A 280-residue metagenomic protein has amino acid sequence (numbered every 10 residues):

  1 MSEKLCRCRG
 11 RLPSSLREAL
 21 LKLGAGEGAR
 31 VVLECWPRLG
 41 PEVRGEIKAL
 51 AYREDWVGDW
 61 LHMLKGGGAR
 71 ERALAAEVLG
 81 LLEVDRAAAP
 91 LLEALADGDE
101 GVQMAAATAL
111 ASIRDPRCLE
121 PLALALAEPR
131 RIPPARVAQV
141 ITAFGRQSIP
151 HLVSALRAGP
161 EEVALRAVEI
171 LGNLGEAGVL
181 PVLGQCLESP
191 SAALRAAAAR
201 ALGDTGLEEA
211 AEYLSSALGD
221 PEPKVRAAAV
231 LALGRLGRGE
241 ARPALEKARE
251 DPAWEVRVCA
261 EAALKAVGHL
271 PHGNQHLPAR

Functional and structural regions predicted by a protein language model:
M1-G58, K65-E71, V258-K265, L277-A279: N-terminal alpha-helical scaffold/docking segments in eukaryotic complex subunits
G26-V32, L50-L64, V84-A96, D115-A127 (+5 more regions): Amphipathic alpha-helical scaffolding segments comprising HEAT/armadillo-like alpha-solenoid repeats
G28, V32, G40-G45, A123-V153 (+1 more regions): Alpha-solenoid helical repeat scaffolds
E46-I47, A75, A106, R136-V137 (+4 more regions): Conserved hydrophobic register position within alpha-solenoid helical repeats
G67-G68, G98-E100, P129-R130, G159-P160 (+3 more regions): Short inter-helical turns and helix N-cap capping residues of alpha-solenoid HEAT/ARM repeat scaffolds
L165-G172, P181-G184, P190-E208, E212-S216 (+1 more regions): Alpha-helical adaptor scaffolds
